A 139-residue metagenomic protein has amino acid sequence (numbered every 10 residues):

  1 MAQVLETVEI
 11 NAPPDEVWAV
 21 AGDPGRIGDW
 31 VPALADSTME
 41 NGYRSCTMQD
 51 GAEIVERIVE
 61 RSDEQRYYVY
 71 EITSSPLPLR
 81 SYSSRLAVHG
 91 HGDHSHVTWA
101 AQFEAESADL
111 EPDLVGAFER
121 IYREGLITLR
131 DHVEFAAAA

Functional and structural regions predicted by a protein language model:
M1-M39, A139: Hydrophobic ligand-binding cavity/cleft-lining segments
V4-E6, E56, Y68, S84 (+1 more regions): Hydrophobic residues positioned within well-ordered beta-strands of beta-sheet architectures
E9-P13, Q49, T73, H89 (+1 more regions): Solvent-exposed residues in well-ordered beta-strands and their adjoining turns, especially edge/terminal strands
R26-P78, H91, H96, E124 (+1 more regions): Glycine-rich portal/gate segments that line the openings of hydrophobic small-molecule binding cavities
P78-R85: Amphipathic hydrophobic-ligand
H96, Q102-A139: A conserved amphipathic terminal alpha-helix motif
